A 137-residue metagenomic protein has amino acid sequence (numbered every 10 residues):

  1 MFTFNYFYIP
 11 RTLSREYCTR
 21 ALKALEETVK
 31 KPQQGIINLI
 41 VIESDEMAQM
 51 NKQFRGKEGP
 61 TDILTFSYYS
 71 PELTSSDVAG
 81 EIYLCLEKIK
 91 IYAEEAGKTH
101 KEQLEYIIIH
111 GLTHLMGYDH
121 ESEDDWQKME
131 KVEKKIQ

Functional and structural regions predicted by a protein language model:
M1-E105, L115-Q137: An acidic/histidine-cluster motif and surrounding catalytic segment that typifies divalent-metal-assisted enzyme active
